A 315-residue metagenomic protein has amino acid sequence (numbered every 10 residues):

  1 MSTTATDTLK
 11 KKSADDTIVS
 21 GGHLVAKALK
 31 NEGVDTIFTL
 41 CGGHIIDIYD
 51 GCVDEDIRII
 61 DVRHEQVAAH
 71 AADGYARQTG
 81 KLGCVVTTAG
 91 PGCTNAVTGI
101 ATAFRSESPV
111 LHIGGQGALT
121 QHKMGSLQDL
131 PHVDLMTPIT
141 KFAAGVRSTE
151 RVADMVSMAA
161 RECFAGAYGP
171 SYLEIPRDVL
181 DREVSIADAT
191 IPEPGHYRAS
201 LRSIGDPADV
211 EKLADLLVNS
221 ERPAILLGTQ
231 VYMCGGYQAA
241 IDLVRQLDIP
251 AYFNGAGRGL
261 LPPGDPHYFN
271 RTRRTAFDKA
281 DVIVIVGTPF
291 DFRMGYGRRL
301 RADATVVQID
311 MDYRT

Functional and structural regions predicted by a protein language model:
S2-T315: N-terminal alpha/beta PP-like core and its mobile active-site loop of ThDP/TPP-dependent enzymes
